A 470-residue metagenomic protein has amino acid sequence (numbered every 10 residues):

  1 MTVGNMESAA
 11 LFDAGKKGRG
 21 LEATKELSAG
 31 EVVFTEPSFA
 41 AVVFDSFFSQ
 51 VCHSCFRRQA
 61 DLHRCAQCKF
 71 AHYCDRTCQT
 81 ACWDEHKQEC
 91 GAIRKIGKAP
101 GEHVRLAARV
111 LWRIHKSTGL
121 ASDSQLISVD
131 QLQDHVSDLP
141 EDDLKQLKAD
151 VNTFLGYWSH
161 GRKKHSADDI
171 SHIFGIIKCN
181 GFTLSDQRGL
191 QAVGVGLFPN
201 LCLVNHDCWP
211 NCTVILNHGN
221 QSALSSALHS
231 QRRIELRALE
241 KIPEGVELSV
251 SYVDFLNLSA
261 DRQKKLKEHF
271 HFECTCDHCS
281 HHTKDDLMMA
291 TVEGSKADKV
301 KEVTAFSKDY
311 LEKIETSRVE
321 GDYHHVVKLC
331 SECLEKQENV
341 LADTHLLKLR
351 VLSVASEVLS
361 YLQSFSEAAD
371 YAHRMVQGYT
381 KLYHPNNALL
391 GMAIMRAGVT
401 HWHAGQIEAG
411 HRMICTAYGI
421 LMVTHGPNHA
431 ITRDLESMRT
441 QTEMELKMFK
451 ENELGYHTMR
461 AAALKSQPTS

Functional and structural regions predicted by a protein language model:
M1-S470: Short alpha-helical interaction motifs and adjacent low-complexity tails used for partner binding in regulatory proteins
